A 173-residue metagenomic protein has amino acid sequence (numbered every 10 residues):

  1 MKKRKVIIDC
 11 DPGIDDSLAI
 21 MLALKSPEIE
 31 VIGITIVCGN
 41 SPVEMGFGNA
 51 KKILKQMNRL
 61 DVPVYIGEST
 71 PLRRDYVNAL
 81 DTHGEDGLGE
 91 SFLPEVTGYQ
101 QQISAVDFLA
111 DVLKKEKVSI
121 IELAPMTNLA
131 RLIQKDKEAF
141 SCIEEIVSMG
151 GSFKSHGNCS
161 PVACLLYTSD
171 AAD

Functional and structural regions predicted by a protein language model:
K2-V6: Extreme N-terminal starter segment of soluble prokaryotic enzymes
I8-D15: Short, glycine-rich nucleotide/cofactor-binding loops
S17-K25, A130: Histidine-anchored nucleotide/phosphate-binding helix
K25-L113: Glycine-rich nucleotide/cofactor/substrate-binding loop typically near the N-terminus or early in the first domain
V37, F92-Q100, E116-L123, N158-L166: Flexible, glycine/proline-enriched loop segments at strand-loop-helix junctions that form or flank small-ligand binding
V106-K135, A139-F140: Internal, conserved structured core segments that host functional sites
L132, K137-L165: Class I SAM-dependent methyltransferase SAM-binding "motif I" and its flanking Rossmann-like core
Y167-D173: Conserved small/polar residues in nucleotide/adenosyl-binding loops
